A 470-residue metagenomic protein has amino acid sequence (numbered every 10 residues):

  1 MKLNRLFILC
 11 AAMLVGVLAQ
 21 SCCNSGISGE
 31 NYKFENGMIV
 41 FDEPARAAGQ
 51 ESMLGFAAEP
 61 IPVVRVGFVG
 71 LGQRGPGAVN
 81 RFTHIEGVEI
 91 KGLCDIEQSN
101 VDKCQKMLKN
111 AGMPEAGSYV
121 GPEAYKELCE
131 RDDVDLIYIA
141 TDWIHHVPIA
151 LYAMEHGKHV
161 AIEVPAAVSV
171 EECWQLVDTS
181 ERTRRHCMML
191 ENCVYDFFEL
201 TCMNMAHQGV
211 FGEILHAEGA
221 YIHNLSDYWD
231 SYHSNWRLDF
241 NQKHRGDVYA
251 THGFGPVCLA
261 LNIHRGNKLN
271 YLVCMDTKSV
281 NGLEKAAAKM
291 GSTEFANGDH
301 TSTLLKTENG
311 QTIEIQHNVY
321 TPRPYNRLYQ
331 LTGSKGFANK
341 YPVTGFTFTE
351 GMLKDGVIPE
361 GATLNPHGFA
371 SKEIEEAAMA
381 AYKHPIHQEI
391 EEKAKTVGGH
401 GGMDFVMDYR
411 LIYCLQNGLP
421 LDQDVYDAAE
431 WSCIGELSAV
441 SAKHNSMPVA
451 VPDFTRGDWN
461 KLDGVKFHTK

Functional and structural regions predicted by a protein language model:
M1-I8: Bacterial N-terminal signal peptides that target proteins for export
L18-S21: C-terminal motif of bacterial Sec signal peptides marking the signal peptidase cleavage site
C23-A111: N-terminal Rossmann-like dinucleotide-binding module
G26-A48, L54, P76-G77, C258 (+3 more regions): C-terminal helical cap and adjacent loop that interface with cofactors, partners, or active-site loops
A116-I139: A structured beta-alpha segment of the ubiquitous adenosine-cofactor-binding alpha/beta core
L136, D142-W143, V147-Y195, G209: Beta-strand-loop-alpha-helix segment that lines the small-molecule cofactor/substrate pocket of alpha/beta enzymes
T183-M188, C193-A296: Predominantly a Rossmann-like dinucleotide-binding segment in NAD(P)-dependent oxidoreductases
Q316-N326: Glycine-rich phosphate/pyrophosphate-binding beta-alpha loops
